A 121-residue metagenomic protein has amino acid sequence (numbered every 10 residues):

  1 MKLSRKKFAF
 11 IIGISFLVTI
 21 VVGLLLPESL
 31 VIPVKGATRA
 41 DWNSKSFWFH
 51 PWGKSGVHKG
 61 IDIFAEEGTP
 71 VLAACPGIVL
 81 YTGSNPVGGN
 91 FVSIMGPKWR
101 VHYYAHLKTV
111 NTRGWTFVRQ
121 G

Functional and structural regions predicted by a protein language model:
K2-N90, R119-Q120: Surface-exposed, glycine-biased beta-strand/turn segments
G53-S55, I94-Y103: Short, basic/aromatic beta-hairpin or loop at an interaction surface
I61-I63, I94, A105: Preference for bulky hydrophobic residues occupying beta-strand positions in well-ordered beta-sheet regions
L72, T82, K98-G121: Short histidine-centered loop motifs in beta-beta connectors
